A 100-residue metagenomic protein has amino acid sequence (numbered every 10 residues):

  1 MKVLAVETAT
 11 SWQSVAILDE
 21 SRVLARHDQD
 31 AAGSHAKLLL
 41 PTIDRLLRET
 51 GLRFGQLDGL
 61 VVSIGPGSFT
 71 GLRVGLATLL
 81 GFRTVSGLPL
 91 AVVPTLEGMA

Functional and structural regions predicted by a protein language model:
M1-I64: N-terminal beta-alpha supersecondary unit
D30-L38, F69-R73, A77, P94: Residues at secondary-structure transition points
I43, L79, A100: Generic structural marker for isolated residues within well-ordered, non-membrane alpha-helices of soluble domains
R48-Q56, R83-V93: Phosphate-handling active-site elements
V61-L90: DPxDG-like acidic metal-binding loop motif
V93-A100: Conserved phosphate-binding catalytic cores of ATP/NTP-utilizing and phosphoryl-transfer enzymes
